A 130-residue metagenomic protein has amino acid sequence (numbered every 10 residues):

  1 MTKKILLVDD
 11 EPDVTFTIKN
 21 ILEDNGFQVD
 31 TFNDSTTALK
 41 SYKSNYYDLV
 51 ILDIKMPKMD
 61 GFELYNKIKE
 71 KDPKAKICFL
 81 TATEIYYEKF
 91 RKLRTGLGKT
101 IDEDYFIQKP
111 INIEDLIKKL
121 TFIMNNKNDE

Functional and structural regions predicted by a protein language model:
D9, D53, T81: Active-site residues of response regulator receiver
P12-D30: Two-component/phosphorelay signaling modules centered on CheY-like receiver
T31-L49: Acidic, metal-coordinating helix/loop segments flanking the phosphotransfer/catalytic sites of two-component signaling
N33-D34, D60-L64: Acidic catalytic/metal-coordinating carboxylates
K43-N45, K67-A75, G98-I101: Conserved phosphotransfer cores of two-component systems
M56: Receiver (REC) domain active-site loop signature in two-component systems and cognate sites in sensor histidine kinases
E63, E84-I107, E114, K118: Alpha4 helix (beta4-alpha4-beta5 surface) of REC/receiver domains from two-component response regulators
K118-E130: The C-terminal output helix
